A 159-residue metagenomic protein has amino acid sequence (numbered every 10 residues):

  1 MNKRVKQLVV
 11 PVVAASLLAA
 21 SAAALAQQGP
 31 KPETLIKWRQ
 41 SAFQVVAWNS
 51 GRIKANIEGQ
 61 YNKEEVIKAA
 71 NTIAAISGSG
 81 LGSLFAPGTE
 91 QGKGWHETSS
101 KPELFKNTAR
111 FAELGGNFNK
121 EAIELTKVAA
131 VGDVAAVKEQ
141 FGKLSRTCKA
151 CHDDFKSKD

Functional and structural regions predicted by a protein language model:
N2-V12: Bacterial N-terminal signal peptides that target proteins for export
A19-A23: N-terminal signal peptide c-region/cleavage motif recognized by signal peptidases
L25-Q27: Boundary of Sec targeting at the N-terminus
E33-I67, N71-D159: Sequence context surrounding c-type heme c attachment/ligation sites in exported
